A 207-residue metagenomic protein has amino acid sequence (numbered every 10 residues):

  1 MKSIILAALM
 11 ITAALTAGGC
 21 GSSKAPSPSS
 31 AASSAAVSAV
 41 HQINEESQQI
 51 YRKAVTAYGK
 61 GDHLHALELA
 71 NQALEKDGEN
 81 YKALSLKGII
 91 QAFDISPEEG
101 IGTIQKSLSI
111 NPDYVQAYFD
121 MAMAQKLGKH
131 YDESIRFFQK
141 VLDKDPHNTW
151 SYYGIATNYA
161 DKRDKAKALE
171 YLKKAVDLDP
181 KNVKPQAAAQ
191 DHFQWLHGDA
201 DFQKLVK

Functional and structural regions predicted by a protein language model:
S23-A39, D177-K207: Terminal, low-structured helical/coil segments at or just beyond the last alpha-helical repeat
I43-K76, K82, L86, F93: Alpha-helical segment of the N-proximal tetratricopeptide repeat
E46-S47, Y81-K82, V115-Q116, T149-W150 (+1 more regions): Helix-start (N-cap) detector for alpha-helical repeat units in TPR-like alpha-solenoids, especially tetratricopeptide
K60-L69, F93-K106, G128-K140, R163-Y171: Structural signature of tandem alpha-helical TPR/SEL1-like repeats, specifically the intra-repeat loop/turn
L86, D120, G154, A188-A189: Canonical tetratricopeptide repeat
